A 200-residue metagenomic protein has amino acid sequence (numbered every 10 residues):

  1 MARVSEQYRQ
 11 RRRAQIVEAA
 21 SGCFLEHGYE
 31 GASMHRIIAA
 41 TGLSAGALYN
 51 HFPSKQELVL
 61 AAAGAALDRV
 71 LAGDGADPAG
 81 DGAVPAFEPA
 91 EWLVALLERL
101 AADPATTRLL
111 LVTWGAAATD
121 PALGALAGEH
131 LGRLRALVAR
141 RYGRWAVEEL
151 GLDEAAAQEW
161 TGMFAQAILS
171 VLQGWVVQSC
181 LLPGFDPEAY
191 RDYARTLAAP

Functional and structural regions predicted by a protein language model:
M1-R11, A146, L150-D153: N-terminal intrinsically disordered/low-complexity leader segments
Q15, A19-E57, A61: Helix-turn-helix
P53-E57, A61, A101, A105 (+3 more regions): Residues in soluble alpha-helical coiled-coils and helical-bundle/repeat scaffolds
A61, A72-T107, E154-A165, R191: Hydrophobic alpha-helical connector segments
G64-V70: Short, basic, alpha-helical segments at the C-terminal edge of helix-turn-helix-like DNA-binding modules
F87, A102-L111, P121-E149, E188-A189: Amphipathic alpha-helical packing segments from all-alpha helical-bundle domains
V94-A101, R108-T119, L197: Helix-loop "lid/cap" segments that line or gate small-molecule binding pockets
G124-G128, A146-A198: Hydrophobic/aromatic-rich alpha-helical bundle segments in the mid-to-C-terminal region
